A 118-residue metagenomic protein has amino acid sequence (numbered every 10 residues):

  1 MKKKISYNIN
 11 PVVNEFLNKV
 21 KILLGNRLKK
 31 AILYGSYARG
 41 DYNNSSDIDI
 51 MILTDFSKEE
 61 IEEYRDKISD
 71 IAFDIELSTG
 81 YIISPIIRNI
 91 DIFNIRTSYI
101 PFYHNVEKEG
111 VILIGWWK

Functional and structural regions predicted by a protein language model:
M1-R27, R39-N44, D55-K118: Catalytic core of pol beta-like nucleotidyltransferases
K29-Y37: Short gly/ser-rich loop at a beta-strand->alpha-helix junction or flexible surface loop bordering the NTP-binding
I48-L53: Short beta-strand->loop micro-motif that forms the acidic, two-metal-ion catalytic signature in nucleotide-processing
